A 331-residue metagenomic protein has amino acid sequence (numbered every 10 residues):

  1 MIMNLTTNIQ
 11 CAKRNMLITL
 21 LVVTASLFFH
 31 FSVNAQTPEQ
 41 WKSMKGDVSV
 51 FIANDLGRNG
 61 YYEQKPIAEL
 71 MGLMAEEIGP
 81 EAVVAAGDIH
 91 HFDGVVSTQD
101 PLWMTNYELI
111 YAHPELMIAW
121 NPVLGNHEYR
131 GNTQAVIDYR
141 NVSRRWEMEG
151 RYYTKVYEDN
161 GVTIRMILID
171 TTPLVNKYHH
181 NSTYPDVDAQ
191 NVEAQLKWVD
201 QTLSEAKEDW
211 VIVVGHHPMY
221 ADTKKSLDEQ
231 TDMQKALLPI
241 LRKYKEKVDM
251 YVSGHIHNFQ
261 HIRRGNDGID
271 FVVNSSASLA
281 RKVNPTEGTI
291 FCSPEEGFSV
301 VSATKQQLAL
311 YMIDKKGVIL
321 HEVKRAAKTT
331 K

Functional and structural regions predicted by a protein language model:
M1-K13: N-terminal secretory signal peptides that target proteins for export/translocation
I18-H30: Bacterial N-terminal signal peptides
V33-P101, D222: N-terminal active-site segment of His-dependent metallophosphoesterases
M44-S49, H91-W210, S226-M250, I256-T304 (+1 more regions): Extended active-site neighborhood of metal-dependent phosphoesterases/phosphodiesterases
N54, A86-D88, I169-T172, H216: Short loop/turn segments at strand-loop or loop-helix junctions that form parts of catalytic or ligand-binding pockets
V83-I89, L203, V214-H217, S253-G254: Conserved beta-strand->loop/alpha-helix structural units within folded catalytic cores of enzymes with alpha/beta
G317-I319: Residue-level signal for glycine
